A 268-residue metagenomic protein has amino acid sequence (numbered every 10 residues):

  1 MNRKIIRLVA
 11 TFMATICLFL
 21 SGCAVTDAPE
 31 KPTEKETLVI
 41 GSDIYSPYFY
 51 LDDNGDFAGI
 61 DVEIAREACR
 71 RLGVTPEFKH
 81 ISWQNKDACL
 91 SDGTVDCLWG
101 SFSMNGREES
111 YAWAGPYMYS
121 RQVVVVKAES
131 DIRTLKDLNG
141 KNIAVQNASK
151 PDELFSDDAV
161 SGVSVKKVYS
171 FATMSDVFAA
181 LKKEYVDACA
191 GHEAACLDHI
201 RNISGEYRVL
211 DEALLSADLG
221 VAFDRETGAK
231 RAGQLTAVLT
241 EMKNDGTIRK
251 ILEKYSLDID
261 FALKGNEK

Functional and structural regions predicted by a protein language model:
M1-F12: Bacterial N-terminal signal peptides that target proteins for export
C17-G22: C-terminal motif of bacterial Sec signal peptides marking the signal peptidase cleavage site
A24, V62-R71, I132, K136-D137 (+3 more regions): Extended ligand-binding regions for polar small-molecule ligands
P29-S101, Q234: Extracytoplasmic small-molecule ligand-binding "clamshell" domains of the periplasmic binding protein/Venus flytrap
D43, Y119-V126, R201-T240, D258-K268: Periplasmic-binding protein-like
Y50-N54, A65-V74, P151-A172, I200-S204 (+1 more regions): Ligand-binding cleft/hinge of the Venus flytrap
R66, R70, T75-D137, K150 (+1 more regions): Acidic, polar ligand-binding/catalytic clefts
N85-A88, S101-S110, L154-D157, K182-K183 (+1 more regions): A ligand-binding cleft/hinge motif common to bilobed small-molecule-binding domains
